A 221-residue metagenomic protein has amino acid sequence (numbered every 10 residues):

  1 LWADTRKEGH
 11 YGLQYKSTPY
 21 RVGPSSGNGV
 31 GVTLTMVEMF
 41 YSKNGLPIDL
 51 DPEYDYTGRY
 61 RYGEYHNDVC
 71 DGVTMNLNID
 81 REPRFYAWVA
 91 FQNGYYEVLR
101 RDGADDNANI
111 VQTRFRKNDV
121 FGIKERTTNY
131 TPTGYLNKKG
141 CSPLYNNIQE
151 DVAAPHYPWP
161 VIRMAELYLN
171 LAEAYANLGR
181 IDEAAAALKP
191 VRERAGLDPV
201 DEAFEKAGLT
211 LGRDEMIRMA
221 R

Functional and structural regions predicted by a protein language model:
L1-N28, N44-R221: Acidic/polar-rich alpha-helix caps and helix-coil junctions
G31-V37, F91: Helix N-cap / beta->alpha transition motif
